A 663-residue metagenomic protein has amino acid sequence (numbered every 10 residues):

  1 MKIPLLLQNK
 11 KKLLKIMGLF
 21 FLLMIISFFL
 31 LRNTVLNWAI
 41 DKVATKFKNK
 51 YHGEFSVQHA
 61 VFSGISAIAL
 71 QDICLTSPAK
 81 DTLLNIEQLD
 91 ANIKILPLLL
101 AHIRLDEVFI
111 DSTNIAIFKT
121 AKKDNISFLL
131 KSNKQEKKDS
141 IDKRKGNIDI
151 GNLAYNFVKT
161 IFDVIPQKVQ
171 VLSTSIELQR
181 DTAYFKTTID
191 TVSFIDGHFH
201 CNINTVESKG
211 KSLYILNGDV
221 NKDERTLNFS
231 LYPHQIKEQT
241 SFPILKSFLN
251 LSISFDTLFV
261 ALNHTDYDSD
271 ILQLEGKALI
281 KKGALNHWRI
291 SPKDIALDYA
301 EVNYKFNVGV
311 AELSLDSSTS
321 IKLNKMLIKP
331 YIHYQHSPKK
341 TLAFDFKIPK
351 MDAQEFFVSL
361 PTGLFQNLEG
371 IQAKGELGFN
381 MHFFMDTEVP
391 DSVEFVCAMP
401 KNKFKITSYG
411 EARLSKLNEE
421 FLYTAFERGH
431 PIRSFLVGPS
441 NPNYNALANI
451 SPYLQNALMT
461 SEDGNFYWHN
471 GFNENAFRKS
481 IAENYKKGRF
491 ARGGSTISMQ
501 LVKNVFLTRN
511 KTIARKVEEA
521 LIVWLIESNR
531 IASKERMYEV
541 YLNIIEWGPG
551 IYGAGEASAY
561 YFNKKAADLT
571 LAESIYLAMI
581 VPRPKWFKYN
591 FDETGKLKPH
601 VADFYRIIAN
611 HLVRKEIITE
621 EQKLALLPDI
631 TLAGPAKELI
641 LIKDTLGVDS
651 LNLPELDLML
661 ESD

Functional and structural regions predicted by a protein language model:
M1-K11: N-terminal Lys/Arg-rich, disordered targeting/topogenic segments
K10-K11, K15-T76: N-terminal amphipathic/hydrophobic interface segments
K42, L105, L153-P166, F185-H200 (+1 more regions): Juxtamembrane regions of bacterial inner-membrane/periplasmic proteins, predominantly the peptidoglycan biogenesis
G53-V57, A91, A373: Generic structural motif
H59-E177, I195-S230, T265-D266, I271-L272 (+1 more regions): Flexible beta-edge/linker motif
